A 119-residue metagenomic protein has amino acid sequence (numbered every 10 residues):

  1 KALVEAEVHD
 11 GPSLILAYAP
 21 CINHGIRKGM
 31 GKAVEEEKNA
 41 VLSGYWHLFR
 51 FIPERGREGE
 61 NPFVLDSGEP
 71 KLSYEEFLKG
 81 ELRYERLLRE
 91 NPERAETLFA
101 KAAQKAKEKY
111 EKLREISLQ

Functional and structural regions predicted by a protein language model:
A2-R94, K101, R114-I116: Glycine/aspartate-rich loop-and-adjacent alpha/beta segment that forms the canonical ThDP
A103-Q119: Short, amphipathic C-terminal "tail helix"
